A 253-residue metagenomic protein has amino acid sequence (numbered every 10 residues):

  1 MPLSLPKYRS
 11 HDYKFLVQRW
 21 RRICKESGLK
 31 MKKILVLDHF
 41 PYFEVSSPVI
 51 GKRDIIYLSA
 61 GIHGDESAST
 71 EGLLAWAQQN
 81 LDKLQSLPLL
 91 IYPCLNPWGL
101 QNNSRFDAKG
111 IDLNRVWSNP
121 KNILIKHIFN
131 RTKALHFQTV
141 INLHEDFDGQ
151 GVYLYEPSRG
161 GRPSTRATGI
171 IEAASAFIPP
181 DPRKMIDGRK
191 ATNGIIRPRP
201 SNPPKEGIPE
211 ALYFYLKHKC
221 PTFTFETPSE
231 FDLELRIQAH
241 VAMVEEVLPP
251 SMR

Functional and structural regions predicted by a protein language model:
M1-R253: Structured catalytic-domain cores with a bias toward divalent-metal coordination
